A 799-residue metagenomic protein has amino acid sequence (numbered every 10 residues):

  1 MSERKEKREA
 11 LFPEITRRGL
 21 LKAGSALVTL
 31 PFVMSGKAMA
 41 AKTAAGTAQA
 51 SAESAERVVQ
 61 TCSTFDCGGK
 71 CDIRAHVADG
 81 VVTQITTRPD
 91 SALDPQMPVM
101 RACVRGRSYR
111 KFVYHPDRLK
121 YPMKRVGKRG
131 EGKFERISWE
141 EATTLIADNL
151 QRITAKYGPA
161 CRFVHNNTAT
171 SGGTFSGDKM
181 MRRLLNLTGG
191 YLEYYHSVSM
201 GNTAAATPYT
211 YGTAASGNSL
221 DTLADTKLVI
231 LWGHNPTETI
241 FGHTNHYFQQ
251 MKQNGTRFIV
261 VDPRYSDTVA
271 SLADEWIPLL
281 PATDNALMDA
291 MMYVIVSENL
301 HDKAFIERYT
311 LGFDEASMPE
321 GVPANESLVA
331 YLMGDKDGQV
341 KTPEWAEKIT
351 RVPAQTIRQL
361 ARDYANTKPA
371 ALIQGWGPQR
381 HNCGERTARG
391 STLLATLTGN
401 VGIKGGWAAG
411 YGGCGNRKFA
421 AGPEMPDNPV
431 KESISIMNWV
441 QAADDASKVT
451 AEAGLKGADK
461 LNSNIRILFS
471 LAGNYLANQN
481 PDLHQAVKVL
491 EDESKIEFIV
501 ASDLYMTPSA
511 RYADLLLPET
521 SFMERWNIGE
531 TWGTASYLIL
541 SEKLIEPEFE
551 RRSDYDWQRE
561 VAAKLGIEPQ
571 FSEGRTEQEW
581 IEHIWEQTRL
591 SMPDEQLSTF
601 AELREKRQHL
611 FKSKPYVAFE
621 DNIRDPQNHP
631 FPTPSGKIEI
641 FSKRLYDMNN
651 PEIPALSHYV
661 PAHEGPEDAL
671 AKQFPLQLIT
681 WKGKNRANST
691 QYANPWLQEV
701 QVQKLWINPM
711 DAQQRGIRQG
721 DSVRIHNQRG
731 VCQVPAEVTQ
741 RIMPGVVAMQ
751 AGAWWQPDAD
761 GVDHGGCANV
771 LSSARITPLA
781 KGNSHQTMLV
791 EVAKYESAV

Functional and structural regions predicted by a protein language model:
S2-K7, G177-V261, N285-A286, K348 (+3 more regions): Extended redox/cofactor-interaction regions of prokaryotic respiratory oxidoreductases
S2-L300, L471, A759-V799: N-terminal export/assembly segments and adjacent metallocofactor-ligating motifs of anaerobic energy-metabolism
T143-R162, S219-L228, G338, R358-A371 (+1 more regions): Glycine-rich phosphate/diphosphate-binding loops that line cofactor/substrate pockets in enzymes
S266-T367: Long, well-ordered, tryptophan-enriched scaffold segments
A273-L279, Y537-P547: Short beta-alpha connecting loops at secondary-structure transitions that line or flank enzyme active sites
A324-A443: Active-site phosphate/pyrophosphate-binding segments
E497-F498, K543-A562: Phosphate/diphosphate-binding loops
D554-L603, T690-Q691, P695-W706, M710-V799: Long, contiguous, secondary-structure-rich segments that constitute the structural scaffold of globular domains
